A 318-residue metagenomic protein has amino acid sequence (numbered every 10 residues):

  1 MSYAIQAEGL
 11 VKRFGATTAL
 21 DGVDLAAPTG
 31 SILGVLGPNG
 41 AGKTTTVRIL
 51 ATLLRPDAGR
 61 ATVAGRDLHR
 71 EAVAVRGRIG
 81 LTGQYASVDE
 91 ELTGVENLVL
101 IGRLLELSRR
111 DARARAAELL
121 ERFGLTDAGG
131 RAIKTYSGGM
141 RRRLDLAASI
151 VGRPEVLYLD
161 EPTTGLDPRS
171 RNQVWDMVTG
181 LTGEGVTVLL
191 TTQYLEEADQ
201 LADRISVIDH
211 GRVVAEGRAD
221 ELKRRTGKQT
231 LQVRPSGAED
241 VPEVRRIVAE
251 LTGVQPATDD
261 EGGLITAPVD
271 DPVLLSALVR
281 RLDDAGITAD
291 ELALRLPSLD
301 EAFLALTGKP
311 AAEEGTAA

Functional and structural regions predicted by a protein language model:
M1-V11, K309-A318: ABC-family P-loop ATPase nucleotide-binding domain
Y3-A7, K12-D209, V214-A215: ABC transporter nucleotide-binding domains
E8-L10, V254-A257, D290-L292: Generic beta-strand hydrophobic packing signal
K12, L25, V233-P235, A267 (+1 more regions): Preference for bulky hydrophobic residues occupying beta-strand positions in well-ordered beta-sheet regions
R66, A128, G138, S236 (+2 more regions): Structured loop/turn residues at secondary-structure junctions
W175-V269: ABC transporter nucleotide-binding domain
D270-A318: C-terminal coupling/interaction segments
